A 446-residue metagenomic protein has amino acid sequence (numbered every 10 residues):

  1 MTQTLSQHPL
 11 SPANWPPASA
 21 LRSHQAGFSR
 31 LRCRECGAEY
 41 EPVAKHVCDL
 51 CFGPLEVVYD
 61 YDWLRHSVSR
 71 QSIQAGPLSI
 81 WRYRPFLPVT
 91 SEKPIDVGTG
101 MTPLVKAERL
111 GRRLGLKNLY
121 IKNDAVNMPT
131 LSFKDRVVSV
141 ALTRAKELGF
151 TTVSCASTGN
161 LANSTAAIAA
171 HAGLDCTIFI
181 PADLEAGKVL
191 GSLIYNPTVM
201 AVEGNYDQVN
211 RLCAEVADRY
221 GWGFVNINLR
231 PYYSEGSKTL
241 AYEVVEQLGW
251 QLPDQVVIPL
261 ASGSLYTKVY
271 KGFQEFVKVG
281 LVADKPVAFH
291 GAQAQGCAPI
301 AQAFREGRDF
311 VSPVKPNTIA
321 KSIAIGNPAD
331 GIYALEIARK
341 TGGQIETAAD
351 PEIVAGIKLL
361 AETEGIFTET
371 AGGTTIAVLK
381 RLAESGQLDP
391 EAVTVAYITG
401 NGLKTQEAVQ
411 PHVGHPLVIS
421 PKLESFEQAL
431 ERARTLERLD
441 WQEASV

Functional and structural regions predicted by a protein language model:
T2-V446: PLP-dependent amino-acid enzyme catalytic core
